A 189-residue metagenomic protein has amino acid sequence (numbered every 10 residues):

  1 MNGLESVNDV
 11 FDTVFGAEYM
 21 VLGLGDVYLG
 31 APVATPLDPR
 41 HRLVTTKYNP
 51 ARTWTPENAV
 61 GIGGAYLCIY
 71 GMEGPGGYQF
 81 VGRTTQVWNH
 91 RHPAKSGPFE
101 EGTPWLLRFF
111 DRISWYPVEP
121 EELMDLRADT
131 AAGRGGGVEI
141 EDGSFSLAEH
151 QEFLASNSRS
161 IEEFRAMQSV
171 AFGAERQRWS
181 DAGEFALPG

Functional and structural regions predicted by a protein language model:
M1-G189: Glycine-rich active-site loops that engage anionic ligands at enzyme catalytic sites
